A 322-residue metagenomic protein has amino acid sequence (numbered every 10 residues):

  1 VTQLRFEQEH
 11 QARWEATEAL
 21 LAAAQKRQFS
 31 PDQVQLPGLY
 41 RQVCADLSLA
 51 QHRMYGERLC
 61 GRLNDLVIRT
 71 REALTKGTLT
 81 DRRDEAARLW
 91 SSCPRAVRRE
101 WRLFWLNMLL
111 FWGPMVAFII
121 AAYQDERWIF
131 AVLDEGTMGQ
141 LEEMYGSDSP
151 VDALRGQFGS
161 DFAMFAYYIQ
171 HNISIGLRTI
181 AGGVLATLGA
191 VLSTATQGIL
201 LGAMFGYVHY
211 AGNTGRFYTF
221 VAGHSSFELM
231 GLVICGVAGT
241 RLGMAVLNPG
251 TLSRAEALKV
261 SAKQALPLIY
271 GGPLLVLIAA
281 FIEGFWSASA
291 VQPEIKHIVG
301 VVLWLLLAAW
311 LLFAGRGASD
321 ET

Functional and structural regions predicted by a protein language model:
V1-A87: Soluble N-terminal domains of membrane-associated systems
N64, I119-Y145: Interfacial/capping segments of alpha-helical transmembrane domains
L79, A96-M108: Membrane-interface helix starts
A86-W101, L154-R155, G159, A163 (+1 more regions): Cytosolic juxtamembrane amphipathic/interface segments immediately preceding and feeding into a transmembrane helix
L110-I119, L303-L311: Hydrophobic core segments of alpha-helical transmembrane domains in multi-pass membrane transport and ion-translocation
Q140-V151, R155-G156, D161-Y167, Y218-F227: Short aromatic-rich membrane-water interface segments that cap or initiate transmembrane helices in multi-pass membrane
G156-G189: Individual transmembrane alpha-helix segments
A181-T322: Generic detector of multi-pass transmembrane helix bundles and their immediately adjacent loops in polytopic membrane
